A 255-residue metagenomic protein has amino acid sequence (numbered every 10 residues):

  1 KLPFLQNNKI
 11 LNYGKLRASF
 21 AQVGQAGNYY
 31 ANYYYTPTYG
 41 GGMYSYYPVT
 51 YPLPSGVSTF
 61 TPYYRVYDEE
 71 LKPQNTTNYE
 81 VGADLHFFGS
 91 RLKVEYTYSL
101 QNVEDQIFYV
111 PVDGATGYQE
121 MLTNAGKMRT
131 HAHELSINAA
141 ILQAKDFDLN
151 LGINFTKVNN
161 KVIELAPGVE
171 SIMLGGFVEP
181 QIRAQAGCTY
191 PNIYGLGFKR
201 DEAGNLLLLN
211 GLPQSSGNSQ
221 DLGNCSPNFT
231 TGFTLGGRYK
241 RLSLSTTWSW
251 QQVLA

Functional and structural regions predicted by a protein language model:
K1-Q185, G232-K240: Extracellular/periplasmic, surface-exposed regions of secreted and cell-surface proteins
P54-S58, L196-F198, G204: Acidic/polar loop-and-plug regions of large Gram-negative outer-membrane beta-barrel proteins
D68, F198, E202-L208, L212: Solvent-exposed beta-strand/coil patches in large extracellular/periplasmic or lumenal scaffold regions
K161-I163, N205-L209, V253-A255: Short acidic/glycine-rich loop or secondary-structure boundary segments that cap or lie
Q214-N218: Short Pro/Gly-enriched beta-strand edge/turn motifs at strand-loop
L222: Aromatic-residue-lined binding/catalytic grooves and analogous aromatic/hydrophobic interfacial grooves in multimeric
C225-A255: Glycine-rich, aromatic-lined ligand/substrate-binding cores of catalytic and carbohydrate-binding domains
